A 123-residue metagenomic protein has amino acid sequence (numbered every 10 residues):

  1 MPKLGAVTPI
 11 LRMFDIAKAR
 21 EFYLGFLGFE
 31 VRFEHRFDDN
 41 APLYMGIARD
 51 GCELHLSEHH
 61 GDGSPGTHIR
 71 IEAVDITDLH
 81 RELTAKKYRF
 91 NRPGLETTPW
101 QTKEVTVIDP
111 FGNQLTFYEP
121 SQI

Functional and structural regions predicted by a protein language model:
M1-R20, T67-I69, P120-I123: N-terminal beta-strand motif that seeds the catalytic metal site of vicinal oxygen chelate
I10-E53: Core segments of cupin and vicinal oxygen chelate
F14-A17, I69-Q114: Vicinal oxygen chelate
E30-F33, L56, N91-G94: A short linear hydrophobic-aromatic micro-motif
A41, P65, Q101: Exposed loop/turn and edge beta-strand positions of beta-sandwich/beta-sheet ligand-binding modules
G46-D50, V107-P110, P120: Active-site beta-strand termini and strand-to-loop segments that position acidic
D50-L54, G61-G63, I76-T77: Short, charged/polar surface micro-motifs in flexible loops or helix N-caps
D62, T98, P120-I123: A short acidic/small-residue loop/turn micro-motif
